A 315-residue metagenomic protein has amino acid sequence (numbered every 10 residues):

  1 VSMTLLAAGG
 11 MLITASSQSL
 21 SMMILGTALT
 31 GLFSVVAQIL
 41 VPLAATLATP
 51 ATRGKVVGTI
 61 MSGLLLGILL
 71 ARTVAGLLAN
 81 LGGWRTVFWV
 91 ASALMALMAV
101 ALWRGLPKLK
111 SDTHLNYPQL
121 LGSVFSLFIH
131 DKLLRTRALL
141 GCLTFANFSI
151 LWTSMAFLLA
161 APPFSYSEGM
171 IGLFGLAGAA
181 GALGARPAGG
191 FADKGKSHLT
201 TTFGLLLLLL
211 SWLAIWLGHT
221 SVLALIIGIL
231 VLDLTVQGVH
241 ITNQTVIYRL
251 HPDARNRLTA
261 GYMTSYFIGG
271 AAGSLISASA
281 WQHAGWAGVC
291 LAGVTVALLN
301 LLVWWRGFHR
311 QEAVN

Functional and structural regions predicted by a protein language model:
V1-L12, L199-L213, V294: Structural signature of the two symmetry-related core transmembrane helices
G10, Q18-L29, L223-V231: Paired small-residue
T14-Q18, G218-H219: Helix-breaking motifs and short loop linkers at transmembrane-helix boundaries and internal kinks in secondary membrane
M22, T59-L106: Helix-loop-helix hairpin linking two adjacent transmembrane segments in secondary transporters
G26-G63: Cytoplasmic helix-loop-helix junction between adjacent transmembrane helices in 12-TM secondary transporters
W103-S126: Flexible cytoplasmic inter-helical loops of multi-pass small-molecule transporters
L183-S197, W281: Helix-to-loop junctions at the C-terminal end of transmembrane segments in multipass secondary transporters
H198-N243: C-terminal transmembrane helical hairpin of 12-TM major facilitator-type secondary transporters
